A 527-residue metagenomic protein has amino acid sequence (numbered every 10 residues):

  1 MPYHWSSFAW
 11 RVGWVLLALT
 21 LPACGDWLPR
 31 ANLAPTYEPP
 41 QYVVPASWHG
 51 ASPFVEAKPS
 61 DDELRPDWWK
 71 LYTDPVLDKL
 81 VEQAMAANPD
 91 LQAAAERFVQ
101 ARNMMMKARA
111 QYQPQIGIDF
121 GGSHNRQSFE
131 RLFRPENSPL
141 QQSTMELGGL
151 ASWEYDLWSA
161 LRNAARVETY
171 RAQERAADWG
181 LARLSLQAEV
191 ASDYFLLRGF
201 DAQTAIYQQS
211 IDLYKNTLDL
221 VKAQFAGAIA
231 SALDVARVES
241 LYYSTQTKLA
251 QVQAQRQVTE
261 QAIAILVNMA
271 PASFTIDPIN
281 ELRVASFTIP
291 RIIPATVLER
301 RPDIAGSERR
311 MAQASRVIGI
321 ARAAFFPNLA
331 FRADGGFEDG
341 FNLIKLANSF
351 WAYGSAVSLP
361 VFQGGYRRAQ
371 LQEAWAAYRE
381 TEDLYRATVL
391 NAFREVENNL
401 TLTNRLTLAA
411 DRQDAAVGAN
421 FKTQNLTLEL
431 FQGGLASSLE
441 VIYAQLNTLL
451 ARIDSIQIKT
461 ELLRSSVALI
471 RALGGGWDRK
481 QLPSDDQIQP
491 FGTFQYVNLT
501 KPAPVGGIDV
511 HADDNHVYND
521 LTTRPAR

Functional and structural regions predicted by a protein language model:
Y3, W10, W14, A18-A86 (+5 more regions): Terminal intrinsically disordered/low-complexity segments used for targeting and assembly
C24-V190, N328-A333, F350, V361-L371 (+1 more regions): Short flexible linkers and secondary-structure junctions
V81, E146-L150, Y194, E239 (+3 more regions): Membrane-embedded beta-strand positions in outer-membrane beta-barrel channels/transporters
Q92-A93, R109-A110, Y155-R183, Q209 (+9 more regions): Sec/SRP-type N-terminal targeting helices
Q127-R131, A232, G340-I344: Outer-membrane beta-barrel proteins
L161, A177-I293, L402, L406-A409 (+4 more regions): Periplasmic alpha-helical coiled-coil/stalk elements that build and connect Gram-negative outer-membrane
